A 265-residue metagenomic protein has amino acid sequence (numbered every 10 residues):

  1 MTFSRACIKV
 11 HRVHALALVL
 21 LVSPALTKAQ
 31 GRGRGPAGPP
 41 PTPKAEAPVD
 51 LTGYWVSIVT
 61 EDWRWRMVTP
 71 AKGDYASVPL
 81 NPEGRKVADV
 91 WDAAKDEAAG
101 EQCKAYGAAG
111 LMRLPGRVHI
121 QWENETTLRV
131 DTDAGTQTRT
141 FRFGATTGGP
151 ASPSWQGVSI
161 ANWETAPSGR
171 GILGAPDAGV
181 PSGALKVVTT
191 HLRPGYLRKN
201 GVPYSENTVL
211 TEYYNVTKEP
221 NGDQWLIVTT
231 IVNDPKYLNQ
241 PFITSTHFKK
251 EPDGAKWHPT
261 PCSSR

Functional and structural regions predicted by a protein language model:
F3, V10, L26-R265: PEST-like low-complexity, intrinsically disordered acidic/proline/serine-rich tracts that flank trafficking/processing
R12-P24: Bacterial N-terminal signal peptides
